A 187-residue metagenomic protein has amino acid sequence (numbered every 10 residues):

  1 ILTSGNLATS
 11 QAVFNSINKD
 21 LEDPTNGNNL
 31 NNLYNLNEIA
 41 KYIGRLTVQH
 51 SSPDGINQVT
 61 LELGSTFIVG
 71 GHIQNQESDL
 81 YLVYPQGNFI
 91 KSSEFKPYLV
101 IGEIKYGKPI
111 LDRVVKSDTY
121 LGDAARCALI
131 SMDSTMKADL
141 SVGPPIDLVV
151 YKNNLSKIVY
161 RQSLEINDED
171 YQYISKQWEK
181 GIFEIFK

Functional and structural regions predicted by a protein language model:
I1-K187: N-terminal nucleophile
